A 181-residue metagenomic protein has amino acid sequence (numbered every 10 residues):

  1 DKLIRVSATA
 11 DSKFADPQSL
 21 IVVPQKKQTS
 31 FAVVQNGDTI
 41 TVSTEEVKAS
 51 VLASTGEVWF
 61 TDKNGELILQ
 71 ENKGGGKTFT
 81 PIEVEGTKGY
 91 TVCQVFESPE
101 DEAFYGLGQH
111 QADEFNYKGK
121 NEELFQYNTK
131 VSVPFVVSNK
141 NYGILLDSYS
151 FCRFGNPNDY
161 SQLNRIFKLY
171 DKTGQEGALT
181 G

Functional and structural regions predicted by a protein language model:
D1-I40, T78-T80: A low-complexity, Ser/Thr/Gly/Pro-enriched, surface-exposed linker/loop concept that marks segments flanking
Q35-G181: Catalytic and substrate-binding clefts that recognize carbohydrates or anionic sugar/phosphate headgroups
